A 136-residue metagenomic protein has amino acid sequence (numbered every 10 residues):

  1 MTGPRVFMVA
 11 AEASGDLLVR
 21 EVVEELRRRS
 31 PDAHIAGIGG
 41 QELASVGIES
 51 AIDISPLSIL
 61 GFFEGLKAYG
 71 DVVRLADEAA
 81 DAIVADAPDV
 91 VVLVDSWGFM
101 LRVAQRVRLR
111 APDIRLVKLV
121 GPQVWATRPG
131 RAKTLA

Functional and structural regions predicted by a protein language model:
P4-A136: Active-site and donor-binding regions of nucleotide-sugar-utilizing enzymes
